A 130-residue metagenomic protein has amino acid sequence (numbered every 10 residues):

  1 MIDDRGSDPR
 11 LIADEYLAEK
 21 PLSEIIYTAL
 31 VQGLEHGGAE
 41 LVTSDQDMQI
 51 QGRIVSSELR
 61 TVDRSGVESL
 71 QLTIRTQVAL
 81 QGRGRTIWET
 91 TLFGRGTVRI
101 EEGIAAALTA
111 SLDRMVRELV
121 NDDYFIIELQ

Functional and structural regions predicted by a protein language model:
M1, T28, V42-T43, G94: Generic preference for hydrophobic/aromatic residues in regular secondary structure cores
M1-E24, F93, Y124-Q130: A structural "domain/chain start" motif
D4-L11, L30-E35, Q46: Short low-complexity stretches enriched in small and charged residues
S7-A13, T61-S65, E102: Short acidic, glycine/proline-rich loop/turn micro-motifs
Y16-T28, E102-D113: Soluble non-cytosolic domains of exported or imported proteins
K20-V42, G52: Mid-chain, structured segments of secreted extracytoplasmic proteins
E35-L41, G84-T91, R95-Q130: C-terminal/domain-edge helix-coil "capping" segments
G37-I87, T97-R99: Surface-exposed short loop/turn segments
